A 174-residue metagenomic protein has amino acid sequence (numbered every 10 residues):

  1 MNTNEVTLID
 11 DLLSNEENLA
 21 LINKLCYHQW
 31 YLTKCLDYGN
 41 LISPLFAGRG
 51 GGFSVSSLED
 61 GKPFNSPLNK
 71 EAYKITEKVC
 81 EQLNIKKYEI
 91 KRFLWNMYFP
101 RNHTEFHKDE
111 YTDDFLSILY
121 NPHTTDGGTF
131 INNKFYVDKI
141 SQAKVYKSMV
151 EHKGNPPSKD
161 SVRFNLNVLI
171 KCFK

Functional and structural regions predicted by a protein language model:
M1-K87: Non-heme Fe(II)/2-oxoglutarate
S56, G61-K174: Catalytic core of non-heme Fe(II) oxygenases with the double-stranded beta-helix
